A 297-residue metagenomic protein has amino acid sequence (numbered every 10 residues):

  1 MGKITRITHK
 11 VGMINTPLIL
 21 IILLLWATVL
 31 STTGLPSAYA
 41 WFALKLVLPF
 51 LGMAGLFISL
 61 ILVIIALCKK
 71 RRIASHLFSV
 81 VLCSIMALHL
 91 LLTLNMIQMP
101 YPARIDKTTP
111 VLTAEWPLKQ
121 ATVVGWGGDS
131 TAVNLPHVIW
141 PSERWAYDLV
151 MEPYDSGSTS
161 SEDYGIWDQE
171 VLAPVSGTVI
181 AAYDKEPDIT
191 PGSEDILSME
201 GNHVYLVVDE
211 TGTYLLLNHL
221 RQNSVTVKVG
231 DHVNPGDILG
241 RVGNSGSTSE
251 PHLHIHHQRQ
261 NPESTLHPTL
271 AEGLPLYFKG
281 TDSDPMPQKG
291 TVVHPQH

Functional and structural regions predicted by a protein language model:
G2-P174, K279-H297: Polar/charged, compositionally biased leader and regulatory segments
V124, G177, I255: Conserved hydrophobic/aromatic pocket- or pore-lining residues that grip, position, or stack substrates in active sites
W126, M151, A181, H219 (+2 more regions): A residue-level detector for short acidic-glycine micro-motifs
G165-I166, S176-Q222: Zn2+-dependent peptidoglycan hydrolase active-site motif and core
V171-A182, T226-V242: Short, well-structured beta-strand-loop connectors
E194, V204-L206, N234-T248: Short hydrophobic beta/alpha edge segments that flank linear recognition/processing sites
S198, D231, H256-H297: Acidic, glycine-rich catalytic/binding loops that coordinate metals and/or anionic ligands
R221, S249-Q260: Histidine-centered catalytic micro-motifs
